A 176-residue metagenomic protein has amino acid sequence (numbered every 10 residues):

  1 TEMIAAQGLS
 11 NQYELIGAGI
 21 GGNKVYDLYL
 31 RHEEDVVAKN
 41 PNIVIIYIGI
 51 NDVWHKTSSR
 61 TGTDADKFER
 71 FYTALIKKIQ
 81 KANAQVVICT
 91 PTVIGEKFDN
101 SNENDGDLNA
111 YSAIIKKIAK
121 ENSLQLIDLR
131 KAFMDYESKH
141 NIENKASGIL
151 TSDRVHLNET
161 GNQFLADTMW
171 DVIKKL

Functional and structural regions predicted by a protein language model:
T1-A5: Short catalytic helix/loop segments, enriched in acidic residues and glycine and frequently bearing histidine
Q7-N11, D27-L176: Alpha-helical cap/lid subdomain in secreted, periplasmic, or secretory-pathway luminal O-acyl-processing enzymes
G17-K24: Short beta->alpha junction loops
